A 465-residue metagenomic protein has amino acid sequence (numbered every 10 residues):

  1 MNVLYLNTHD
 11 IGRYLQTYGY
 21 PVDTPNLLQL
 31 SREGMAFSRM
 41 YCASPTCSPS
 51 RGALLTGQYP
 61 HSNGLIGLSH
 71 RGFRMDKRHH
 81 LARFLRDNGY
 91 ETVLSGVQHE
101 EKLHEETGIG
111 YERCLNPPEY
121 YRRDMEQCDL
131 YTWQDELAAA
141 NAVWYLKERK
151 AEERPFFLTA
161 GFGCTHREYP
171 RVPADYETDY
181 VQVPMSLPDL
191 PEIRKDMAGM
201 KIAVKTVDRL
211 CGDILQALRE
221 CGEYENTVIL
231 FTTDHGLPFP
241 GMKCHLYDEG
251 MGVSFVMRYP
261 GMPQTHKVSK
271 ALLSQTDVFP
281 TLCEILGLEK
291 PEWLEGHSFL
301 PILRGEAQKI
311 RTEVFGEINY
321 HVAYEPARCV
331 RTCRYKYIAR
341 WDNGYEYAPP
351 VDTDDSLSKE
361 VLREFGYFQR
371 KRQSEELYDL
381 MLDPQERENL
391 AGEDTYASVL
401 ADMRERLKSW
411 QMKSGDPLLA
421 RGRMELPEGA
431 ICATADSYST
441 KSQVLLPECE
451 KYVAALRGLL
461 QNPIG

Functional and structural regions predicted by a protein language model:
M1-Q369, E375-E376, P384-E405, M412 (+2 more regions): Formylglycine-dependent sulfatase
M381: Residues forming the ATP-binding cleft of Hanks-type serine/threonine protein kinase domains
G422-P427: A glycine-rich phosphate-binding loop feature that marks nucleotide/adenosyl-phosphate handling sites
